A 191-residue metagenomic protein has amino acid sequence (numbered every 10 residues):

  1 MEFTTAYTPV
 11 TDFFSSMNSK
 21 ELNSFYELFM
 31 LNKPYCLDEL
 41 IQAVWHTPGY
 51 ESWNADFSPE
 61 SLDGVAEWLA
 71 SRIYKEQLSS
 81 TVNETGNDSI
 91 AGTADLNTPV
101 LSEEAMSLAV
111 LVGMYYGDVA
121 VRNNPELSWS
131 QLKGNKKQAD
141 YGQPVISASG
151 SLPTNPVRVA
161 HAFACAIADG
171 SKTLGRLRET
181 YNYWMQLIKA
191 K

Functional and structural regions predicted by a protein language model:
M1-S102, K189-K191: The feature captures two recurrent sequence modes
A6-Y7, N18-L22, L108-A109, P156 (+1 more regions): Short linear sequence motifs
T8, E27, Y116-G117, N182-W184: Compositionally biased, intrinsically disordered low-complexity regions enriched in proline and serine
V10, V44, V65, V82 (+5 more regions): Extended aliphatic helical segments
N18-S19, P34, V121, G134 (+2 more regions): Short linear sequence elements within intrinsically disordered, low-complexity coil regions
L78-T81, A91-D140: Aromatic- and glycine-enriched beta-alpha-beta binding-site module
K133-K191: A recognition module on extended beta-rich or small alphabeta surfaces enriched in W/G with H and D/E
